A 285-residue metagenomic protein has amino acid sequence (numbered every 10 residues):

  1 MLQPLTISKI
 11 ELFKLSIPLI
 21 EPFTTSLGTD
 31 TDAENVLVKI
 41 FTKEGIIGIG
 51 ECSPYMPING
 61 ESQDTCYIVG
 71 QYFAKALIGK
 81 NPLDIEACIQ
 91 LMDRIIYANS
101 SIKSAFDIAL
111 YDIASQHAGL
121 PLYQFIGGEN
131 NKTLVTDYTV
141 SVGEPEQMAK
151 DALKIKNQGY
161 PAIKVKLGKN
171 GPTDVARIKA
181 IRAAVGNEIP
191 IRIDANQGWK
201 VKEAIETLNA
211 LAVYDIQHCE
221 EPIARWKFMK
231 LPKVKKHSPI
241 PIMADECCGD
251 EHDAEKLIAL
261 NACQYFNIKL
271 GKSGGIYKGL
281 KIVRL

Functional and structural regions predicted by a protein language model:
L2-E44, I49-P57: Structured beta-strand/loop patches that form or line metal/cofactor-binding pockets in enzymes
I7, V38, G45, F73 (+7 more regions): Conserved, mostly hydrophobic/aromatic
K9, F41-H117: Metal- or metallocofactor-binding catalytic centers and their adjacent structured scaffolds across diverse enzyme
D30, N99-D107, P145, A149: Glycine-rich anion/phosphate-binding loops
G48, I191-I193, I242-M243, F266: Residue-level marker for buried hydrophobic side chains located in beta-strands that build the well-ordered beta-sheet
I108-V140: Glycine-rich, aromatic-flanked loop segments that form ligand/cofactor-binding clefts across common enzyme folds
G127-S238: Metal-dependent enolase-superfamily TIM-barrel catalytic cores that perform enediolate-based chemistry
W226-L285: Catalytic alpha/beta core domains of metabolic enzymes, predominantly
